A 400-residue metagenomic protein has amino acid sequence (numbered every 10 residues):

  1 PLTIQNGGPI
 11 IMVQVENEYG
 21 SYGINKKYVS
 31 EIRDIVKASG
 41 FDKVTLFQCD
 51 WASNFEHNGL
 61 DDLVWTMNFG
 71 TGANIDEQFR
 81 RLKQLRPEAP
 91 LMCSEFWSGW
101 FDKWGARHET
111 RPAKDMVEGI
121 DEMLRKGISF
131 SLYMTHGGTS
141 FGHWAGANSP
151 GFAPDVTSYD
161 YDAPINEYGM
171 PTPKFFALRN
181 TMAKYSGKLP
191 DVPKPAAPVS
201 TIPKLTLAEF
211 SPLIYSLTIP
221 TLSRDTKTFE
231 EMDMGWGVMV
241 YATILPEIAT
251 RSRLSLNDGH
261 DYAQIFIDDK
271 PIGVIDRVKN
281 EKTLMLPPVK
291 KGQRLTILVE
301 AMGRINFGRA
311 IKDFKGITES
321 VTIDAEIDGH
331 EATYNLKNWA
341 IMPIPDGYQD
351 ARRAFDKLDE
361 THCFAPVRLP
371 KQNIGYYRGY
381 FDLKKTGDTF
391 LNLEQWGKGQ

Functional and structural regions predicted by a protein language model:
P1-D61: Active-site neighborhood of glycoside hydrolase catalytic domains
Q5-G7, N166, K174, T181-M182 (+3 more regions): An acidic-aromatic loop/edge-strand motif
S39, K43, G72-N166, M170 (+1 more regions): Catalytic-core region of carbohydrate-active enzymes that cleave or remodel glycosidic bonds
S140-S216, P220-R224: Aromatic-rich peripheral "rim/lid" segments of glycoside hydrolase catalytic domains that contact and position glycan
D155-T157, G259, F266-K315, Q395-W396: Beta-strand-rich ligand-recognition modules
F229-V238, I272-V278, P366-Y376: Extracellular beta-rich ligand/substrate-recognition surface
Y241-T243, N280-L284, Y377-G379: Short strand-edge motifs at loop-to-beta-strand transitions and within beta-strands of extracellular beta-rich domains
R251-F266, F381-Q400: Aromatic-lined ligand-binding clefts that engage carbohydrates, nucleic acids, or primary amines
